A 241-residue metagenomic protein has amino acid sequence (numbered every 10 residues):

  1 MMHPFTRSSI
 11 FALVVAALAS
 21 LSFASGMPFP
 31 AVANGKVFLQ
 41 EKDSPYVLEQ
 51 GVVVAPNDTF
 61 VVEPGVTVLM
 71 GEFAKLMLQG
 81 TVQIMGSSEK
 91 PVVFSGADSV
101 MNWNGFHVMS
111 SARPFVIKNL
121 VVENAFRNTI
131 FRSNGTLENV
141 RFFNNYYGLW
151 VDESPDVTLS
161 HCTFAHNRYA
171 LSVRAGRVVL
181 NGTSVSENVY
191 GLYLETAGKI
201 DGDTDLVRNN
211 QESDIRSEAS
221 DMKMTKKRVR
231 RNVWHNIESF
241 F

Functional and structural regions predicted by a protein language model:
M1-T6: N-terminal secretory signal peptides that target proteins for export/translocation
S9-S22: Bacterial N-terminal signal peptides
A24-F241: Beta-strand/loop edge motif enriched in small/polar residues
